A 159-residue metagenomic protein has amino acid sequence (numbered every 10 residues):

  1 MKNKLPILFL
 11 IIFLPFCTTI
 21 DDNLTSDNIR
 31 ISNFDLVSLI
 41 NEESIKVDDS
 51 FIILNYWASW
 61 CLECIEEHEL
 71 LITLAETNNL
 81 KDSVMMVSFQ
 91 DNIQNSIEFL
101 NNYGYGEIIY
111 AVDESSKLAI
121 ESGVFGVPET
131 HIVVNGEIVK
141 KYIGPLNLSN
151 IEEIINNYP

Functional and structural regions predicted by a protein language model:
K2-L10: Sec-dependent signal peptide recognition, specifically the positively charged N-region followed immediately by
I11-T18: Hydrophobic h-region of N-terminal signal peptides that target proteins for export in Gram-negative bacteria
T18-I45: N-terminal "domain-start" segment that seeds a small globular fold
S44-I65: Short active-site neighborhood of thiol/selenol oxidoreductases, capturing the structured segment around
I53-L54, V84, T130: Hydrophobic beta-strand anchors of alpha/beta hydrolase catalytic cores
E66-Y103, E114-I120: Structural microenvironment flanking redox-active thiols in thiol-disulfide oxidoreductases
D82, I108-I109: Short, conserved active-site loop motifs that form the nucleotide-linked donor/cofactor pocket
N102-G106, D113-N156: Thiol/disulfide oxidoreductase modules built on the thioredoxin-like
